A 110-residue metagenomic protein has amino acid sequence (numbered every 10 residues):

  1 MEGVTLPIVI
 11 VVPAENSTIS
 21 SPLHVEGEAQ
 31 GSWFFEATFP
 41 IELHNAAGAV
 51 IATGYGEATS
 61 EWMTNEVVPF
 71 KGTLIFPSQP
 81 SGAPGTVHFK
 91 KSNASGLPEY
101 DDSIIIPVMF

Functional and structural regions predicted by a protein language model:
M1-L6: Proline/serine/threonine-rich low-complexity linkers at boundaries of modular beta-sandwich domains
P7-A14, T18-H24, E28-F110: Ser/Thr-rich low-complexity repeats and stalk/linker segments
